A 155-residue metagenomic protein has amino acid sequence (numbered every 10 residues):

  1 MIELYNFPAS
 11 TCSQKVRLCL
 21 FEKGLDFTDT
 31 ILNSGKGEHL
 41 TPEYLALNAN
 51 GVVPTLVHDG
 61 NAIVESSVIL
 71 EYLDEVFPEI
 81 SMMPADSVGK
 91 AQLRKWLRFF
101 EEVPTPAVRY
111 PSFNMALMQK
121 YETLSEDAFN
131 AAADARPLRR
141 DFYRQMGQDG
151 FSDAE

Functional and structural regions predicted by a protein language model:
M1-D141: GST-like domain detector, emphasizing the conserved glutathione-binding G-site in the N-terminal thioredoxin-like
D134-E155: Alpha-helix-centered segments that form part of catalytic cores
